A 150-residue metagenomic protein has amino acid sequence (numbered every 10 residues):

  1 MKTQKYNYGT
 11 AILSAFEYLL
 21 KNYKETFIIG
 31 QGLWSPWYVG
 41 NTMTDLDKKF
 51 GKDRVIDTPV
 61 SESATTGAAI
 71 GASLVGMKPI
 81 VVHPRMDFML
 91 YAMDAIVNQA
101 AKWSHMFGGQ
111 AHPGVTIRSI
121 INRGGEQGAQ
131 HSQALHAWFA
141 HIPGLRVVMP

Functional and structural regions predicted by a protein language model:
M1-P150: Thiamine diphosphate
